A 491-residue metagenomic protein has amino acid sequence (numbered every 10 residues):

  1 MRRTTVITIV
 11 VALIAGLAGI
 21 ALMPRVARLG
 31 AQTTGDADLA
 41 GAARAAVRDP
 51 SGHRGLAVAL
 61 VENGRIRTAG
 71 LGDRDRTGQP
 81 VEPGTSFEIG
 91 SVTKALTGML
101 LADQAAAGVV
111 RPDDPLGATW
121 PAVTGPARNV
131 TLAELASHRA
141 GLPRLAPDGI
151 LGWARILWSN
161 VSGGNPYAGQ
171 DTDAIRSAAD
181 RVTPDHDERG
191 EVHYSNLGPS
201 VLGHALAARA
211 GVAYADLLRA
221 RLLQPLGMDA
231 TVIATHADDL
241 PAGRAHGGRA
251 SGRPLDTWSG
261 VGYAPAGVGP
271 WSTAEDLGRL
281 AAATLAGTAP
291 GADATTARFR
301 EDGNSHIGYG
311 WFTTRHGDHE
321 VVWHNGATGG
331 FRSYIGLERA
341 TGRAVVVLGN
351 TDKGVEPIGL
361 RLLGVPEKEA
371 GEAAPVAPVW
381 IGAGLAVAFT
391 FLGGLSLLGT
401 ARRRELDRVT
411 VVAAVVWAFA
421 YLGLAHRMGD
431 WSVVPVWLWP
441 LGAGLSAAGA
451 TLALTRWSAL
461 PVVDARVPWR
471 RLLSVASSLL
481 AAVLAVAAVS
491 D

Functional and structural regions predicted by a protein language model:
R2-A69, W258-D491: Catalytic loop of the DD-peptidase/beta-lactamase superfamily, centered on the K-T-G motif and neighboring
G35, L39-A43, R67, T93 (+9 more regions): Stable alpha-helical elements in mature extracytoplasmic
A46, V123, R139-L142, V182 (+4 more regions): Alpha-helix boundary/capping residues
R54, E62, R74-N196, A210 (+1 more regions): Active-site-proximal loop and beta-strand segments within enzyme catalytic domains
R67, V123-V130, A140-D148, A215 (+2 more regions): Secretory-pathway/luminal and periplasmic proteins that interact with or process carbohydrate-rich
G84, L96, D103-P121, R209-A237 (+1 more regions): Short, well-structured active-site flanking segments
T85, P147-L240, R253-D256, G262-G278: Catalytic-site signature segments of enzymes, centered on catalytic residues
A102, G117, A133-S137, G203 (+3 more regions): Non-transmembrane alpha-helical segments in soluble domains of secreted/periplasmic/extracellular proteins
